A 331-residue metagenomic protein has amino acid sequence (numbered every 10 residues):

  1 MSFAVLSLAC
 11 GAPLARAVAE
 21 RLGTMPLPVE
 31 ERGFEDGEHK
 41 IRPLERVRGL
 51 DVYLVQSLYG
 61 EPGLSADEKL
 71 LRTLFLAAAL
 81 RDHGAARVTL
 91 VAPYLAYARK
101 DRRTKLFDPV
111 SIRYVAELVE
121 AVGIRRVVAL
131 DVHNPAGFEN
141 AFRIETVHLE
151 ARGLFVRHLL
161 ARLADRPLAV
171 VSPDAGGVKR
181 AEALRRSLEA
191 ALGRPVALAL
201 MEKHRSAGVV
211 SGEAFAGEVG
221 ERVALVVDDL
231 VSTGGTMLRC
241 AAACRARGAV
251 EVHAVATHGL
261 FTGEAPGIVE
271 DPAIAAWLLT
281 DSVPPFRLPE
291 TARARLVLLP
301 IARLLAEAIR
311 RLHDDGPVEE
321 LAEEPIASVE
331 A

Functional and structural regions predicted by a protein language model:
M1-A331: PRPP-associated nucleotide enzymes
